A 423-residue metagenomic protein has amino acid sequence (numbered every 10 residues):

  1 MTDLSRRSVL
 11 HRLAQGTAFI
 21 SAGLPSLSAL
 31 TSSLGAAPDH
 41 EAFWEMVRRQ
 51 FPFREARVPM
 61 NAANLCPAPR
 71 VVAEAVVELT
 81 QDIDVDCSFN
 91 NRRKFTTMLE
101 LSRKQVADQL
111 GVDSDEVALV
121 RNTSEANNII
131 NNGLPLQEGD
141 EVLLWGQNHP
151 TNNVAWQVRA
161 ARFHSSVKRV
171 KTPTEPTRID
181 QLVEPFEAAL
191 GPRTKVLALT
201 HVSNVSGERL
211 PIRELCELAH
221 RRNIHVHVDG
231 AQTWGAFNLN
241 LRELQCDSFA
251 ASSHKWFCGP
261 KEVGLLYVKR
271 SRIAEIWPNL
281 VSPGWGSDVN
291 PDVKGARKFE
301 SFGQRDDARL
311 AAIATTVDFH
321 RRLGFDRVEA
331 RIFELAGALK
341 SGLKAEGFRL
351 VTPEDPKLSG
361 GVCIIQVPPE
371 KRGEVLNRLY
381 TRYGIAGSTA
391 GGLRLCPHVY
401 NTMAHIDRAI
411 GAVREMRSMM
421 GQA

Functional and structural regions predicted by a protein language model:
T2-A423: Pyridoxal 5′-phosphate
